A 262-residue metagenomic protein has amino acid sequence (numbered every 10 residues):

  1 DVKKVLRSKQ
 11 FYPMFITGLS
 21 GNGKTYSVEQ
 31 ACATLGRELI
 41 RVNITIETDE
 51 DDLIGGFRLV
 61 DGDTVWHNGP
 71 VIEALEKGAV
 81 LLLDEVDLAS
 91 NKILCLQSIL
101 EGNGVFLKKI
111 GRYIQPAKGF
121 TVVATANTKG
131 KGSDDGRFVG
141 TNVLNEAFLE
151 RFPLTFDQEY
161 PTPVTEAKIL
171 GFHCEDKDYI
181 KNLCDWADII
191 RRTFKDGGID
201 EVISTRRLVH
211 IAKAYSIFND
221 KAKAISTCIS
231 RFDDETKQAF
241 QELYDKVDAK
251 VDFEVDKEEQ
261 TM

Functional and structural regions predicted by a protein language model:
D1-M262: C-terminal regulatory/interaction module of P-loop NTP-utilizing enzymes
